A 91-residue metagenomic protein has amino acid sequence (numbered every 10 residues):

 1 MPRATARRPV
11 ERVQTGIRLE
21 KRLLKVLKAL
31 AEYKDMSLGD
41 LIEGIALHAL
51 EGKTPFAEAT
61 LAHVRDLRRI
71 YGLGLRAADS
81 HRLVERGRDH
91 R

Functional and structural regions predicted by a protein language model:
M1-K21, A31, R69-L75, E85-R91: Short Lys/Arg-rich basic patches
V10, Q14, G39-I42, L61 (+2 more regions): Low-complexity, intrinsically disordered short peptide segments enriched in small/polar/basic residues
I17-L19, L27, D35-L47: Short amphipathic alpha-helical segments
L30, H48-G52: Active-site catalytic microenvironments for nucleophilic, acid-base chemistry
E32-M36, T54: Alpha-helix boundary/capping and short turn/kink residues
E51-H90: Short, positively charged interaction helices/loops
